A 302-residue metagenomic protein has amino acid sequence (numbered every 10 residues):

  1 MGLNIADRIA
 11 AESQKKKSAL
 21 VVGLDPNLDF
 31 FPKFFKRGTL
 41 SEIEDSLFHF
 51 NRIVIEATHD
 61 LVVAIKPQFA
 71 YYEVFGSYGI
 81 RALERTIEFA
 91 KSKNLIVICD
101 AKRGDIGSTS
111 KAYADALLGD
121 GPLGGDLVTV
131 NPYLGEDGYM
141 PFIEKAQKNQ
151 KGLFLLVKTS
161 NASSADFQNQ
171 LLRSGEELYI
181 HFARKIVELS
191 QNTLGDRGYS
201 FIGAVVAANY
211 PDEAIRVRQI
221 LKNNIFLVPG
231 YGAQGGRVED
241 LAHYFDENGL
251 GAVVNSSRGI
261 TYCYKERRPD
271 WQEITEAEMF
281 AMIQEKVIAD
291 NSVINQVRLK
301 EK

Functional and structural regions predicted by a protein language model:
M1-P67, V74-R85, F89-N94, E278-S292: Conserved N-terminal beta1-alpha1 strand-loop-helix module at the mouth
Q14, I55-L61, I87-S92, I143-N149 (+2 more regions): Acidic (Asp/Glu)-rich catalytic clusters
K16-L20, D60-V63, K93-L95, G124-D126 (+4 more regions): Short, well-ordered coil/turn segments that N-cap beta-strands
V22, I65, D100, V128 (+3 more regions): Conserved, mostly hydrophobic/aromatic
L61-V62, P67-G121, Y210-A214: N-terminal active-site wall of soluble small-molecule enzyme domains
A101, D105-G203: Conserved anion-binding
A208-N255, G259-E266: A C-terminal functional module that forms or caps the active site or interfaces directly with catalytic machinery
L241-E247, Y262-K302: C-terminal helical cap(s) of enzyme catalytic domains, especially alpha/beta-barrels
